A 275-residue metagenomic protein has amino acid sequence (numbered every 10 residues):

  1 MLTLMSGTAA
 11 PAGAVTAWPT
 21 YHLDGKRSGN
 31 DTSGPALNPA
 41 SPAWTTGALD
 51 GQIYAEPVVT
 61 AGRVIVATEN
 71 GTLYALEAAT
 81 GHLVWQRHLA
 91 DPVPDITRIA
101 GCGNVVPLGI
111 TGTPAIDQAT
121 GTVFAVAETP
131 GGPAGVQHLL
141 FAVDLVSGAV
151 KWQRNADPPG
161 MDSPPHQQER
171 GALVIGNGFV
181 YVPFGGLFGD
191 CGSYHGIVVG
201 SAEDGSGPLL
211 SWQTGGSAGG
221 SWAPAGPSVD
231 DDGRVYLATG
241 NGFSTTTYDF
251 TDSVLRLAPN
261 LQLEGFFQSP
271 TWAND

Functional and structural regions predicted by a protein language model:
M1-A14: Secretory targeting and sorting signals
P11-D275: Noncatalytic, solvent-exposed loop/strand surfaces of beta-propeller-type extracellular/periplasmic domains
